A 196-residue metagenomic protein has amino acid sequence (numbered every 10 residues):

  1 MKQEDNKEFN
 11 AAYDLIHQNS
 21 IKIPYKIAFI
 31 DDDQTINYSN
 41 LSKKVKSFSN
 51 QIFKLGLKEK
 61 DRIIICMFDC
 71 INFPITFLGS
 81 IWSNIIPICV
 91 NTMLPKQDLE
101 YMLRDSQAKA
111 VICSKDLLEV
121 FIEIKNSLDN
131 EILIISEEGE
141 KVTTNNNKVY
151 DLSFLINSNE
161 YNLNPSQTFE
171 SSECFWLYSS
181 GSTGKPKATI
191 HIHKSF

Functional and structural regions predicted by a protein language model:
K2-F9, T143-E173: Flexible, low-complexity linker/hinge segments
D5-A28: A short N-terminal helical cap/helix-turn-helix that marks the beginning of AMP-binding/adenylate-forming
F9, Y25-C70, P74-L78, P95-E100 (+1 more regions): Conserved AMP-binding/adenylate-forming core of the ANL superfamily
Y25, S136, N159-Y178, K185: Conserved pre-ATP/AMP-binding loop-to-beta segment of ANL
N37-S39, C174-F196: Conserved AMP-binding A3 loop
K54-L55, W82-F154: Structural core segment of the AMP-binding/adenylate-forming
I63, S80, V111, E173 (+1 more regions): Conserved S/T- and glycine-rich ATP-binding loop of Class I adenylate-forming
F73-S83, P87, F196: Short hydrophobic alpha-helical segments of the AMP-binding
